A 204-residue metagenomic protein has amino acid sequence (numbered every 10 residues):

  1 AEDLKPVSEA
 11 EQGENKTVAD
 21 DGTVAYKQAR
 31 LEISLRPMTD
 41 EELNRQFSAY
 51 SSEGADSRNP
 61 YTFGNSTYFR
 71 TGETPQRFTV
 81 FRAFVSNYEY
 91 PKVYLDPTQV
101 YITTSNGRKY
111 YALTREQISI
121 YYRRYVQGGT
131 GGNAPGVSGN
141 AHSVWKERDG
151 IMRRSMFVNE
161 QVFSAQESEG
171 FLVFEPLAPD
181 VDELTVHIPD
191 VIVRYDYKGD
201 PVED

Functional and structural regions predicted by a protein language model:
A1-D204: Conserved functional micro-motifs across diverse proteins
